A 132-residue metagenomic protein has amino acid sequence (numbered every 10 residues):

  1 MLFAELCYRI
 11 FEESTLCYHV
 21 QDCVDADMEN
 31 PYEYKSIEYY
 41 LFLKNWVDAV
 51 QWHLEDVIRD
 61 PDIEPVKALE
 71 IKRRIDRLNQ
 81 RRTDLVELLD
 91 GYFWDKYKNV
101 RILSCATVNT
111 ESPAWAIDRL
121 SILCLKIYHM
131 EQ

Functional and structural regions predicted by a protein language model:
M1-Q132: Anionic, Ser/Thr-rich low-complexity intrinsically disordered regions
